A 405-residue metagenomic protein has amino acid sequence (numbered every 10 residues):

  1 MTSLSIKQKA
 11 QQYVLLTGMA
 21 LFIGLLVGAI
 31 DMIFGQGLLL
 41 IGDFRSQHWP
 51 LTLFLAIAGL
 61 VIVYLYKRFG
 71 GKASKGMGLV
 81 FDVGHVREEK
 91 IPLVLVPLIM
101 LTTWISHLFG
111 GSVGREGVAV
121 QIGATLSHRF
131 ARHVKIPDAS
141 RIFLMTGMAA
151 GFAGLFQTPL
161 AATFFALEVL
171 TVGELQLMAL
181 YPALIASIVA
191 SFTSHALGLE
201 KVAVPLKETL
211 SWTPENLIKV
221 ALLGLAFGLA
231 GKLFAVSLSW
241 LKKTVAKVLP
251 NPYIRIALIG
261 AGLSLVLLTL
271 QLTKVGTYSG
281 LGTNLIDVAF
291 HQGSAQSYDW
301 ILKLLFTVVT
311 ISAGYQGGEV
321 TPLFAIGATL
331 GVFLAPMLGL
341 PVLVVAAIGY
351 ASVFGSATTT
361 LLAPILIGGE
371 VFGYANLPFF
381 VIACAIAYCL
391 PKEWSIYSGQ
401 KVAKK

Functional and structural regions predicted by a protein language model:
M1-K405: Alpha-helical transmembrane segments and immediately membrane-proximal extracytoplasmic
